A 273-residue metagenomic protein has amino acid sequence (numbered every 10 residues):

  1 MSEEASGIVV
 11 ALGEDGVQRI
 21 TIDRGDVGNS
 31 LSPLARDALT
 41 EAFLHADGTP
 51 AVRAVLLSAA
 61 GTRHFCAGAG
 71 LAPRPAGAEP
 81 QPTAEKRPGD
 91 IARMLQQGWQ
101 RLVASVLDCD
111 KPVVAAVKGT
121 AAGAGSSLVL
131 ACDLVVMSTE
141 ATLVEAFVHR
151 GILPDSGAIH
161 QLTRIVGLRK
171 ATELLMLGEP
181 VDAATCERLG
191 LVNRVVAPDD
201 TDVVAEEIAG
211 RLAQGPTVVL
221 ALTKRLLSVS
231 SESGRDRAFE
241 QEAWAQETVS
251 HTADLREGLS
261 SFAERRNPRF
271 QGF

Functional and structural regions predicted by a protein language model:
M1-S58, T62, A104: Conserved CoA-thioester-binding segment of acyl-CoA-metabolizing enzymes
S2-E3, D37-A38, M94-G98, V229: Short gly/ser/thr-rich secondary-structure transition/capping motifs
I20, R24, L39, L57 (+7 more regions): Terminal peptide-recognition signature
V27, A59-L102, A121, G151 (+1 more regions): Glycine- (often His-adjacent) and acidic-residue-rich active-site loop that binds/positions the CoA thioester
P33, A104-V218, A243, E247-T252 (+3 more regions): Crotonase-fold acyl-CoA enzyme core
L39, G98-W99, A122, E242: Amphipathic coiled-coil/heptad-repeat helices and related helical stalk/stem segments that mediate oligomerization
A59-G61, K224-L227: A general secondary-structure junction signal
L227-S233: Short, charged, surface-exposed hinge/linker loops at domain edges that act as mobile lids or interdomain connectors
